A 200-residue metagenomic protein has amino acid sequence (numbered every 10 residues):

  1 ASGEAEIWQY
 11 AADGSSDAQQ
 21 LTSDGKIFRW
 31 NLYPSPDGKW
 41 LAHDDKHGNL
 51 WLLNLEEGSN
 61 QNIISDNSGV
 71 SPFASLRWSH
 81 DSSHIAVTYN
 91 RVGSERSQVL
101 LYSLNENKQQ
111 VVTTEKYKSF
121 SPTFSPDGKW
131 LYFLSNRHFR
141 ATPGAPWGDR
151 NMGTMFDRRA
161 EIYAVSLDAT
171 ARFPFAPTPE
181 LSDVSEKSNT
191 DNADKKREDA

Functional and structural regions predicted by a protein language model:
A1-Q9, S15, T22-R29, P36-L55 (+6 more regions): A flexible loop/linker signature enriched in serine peptidases of the S9 family
